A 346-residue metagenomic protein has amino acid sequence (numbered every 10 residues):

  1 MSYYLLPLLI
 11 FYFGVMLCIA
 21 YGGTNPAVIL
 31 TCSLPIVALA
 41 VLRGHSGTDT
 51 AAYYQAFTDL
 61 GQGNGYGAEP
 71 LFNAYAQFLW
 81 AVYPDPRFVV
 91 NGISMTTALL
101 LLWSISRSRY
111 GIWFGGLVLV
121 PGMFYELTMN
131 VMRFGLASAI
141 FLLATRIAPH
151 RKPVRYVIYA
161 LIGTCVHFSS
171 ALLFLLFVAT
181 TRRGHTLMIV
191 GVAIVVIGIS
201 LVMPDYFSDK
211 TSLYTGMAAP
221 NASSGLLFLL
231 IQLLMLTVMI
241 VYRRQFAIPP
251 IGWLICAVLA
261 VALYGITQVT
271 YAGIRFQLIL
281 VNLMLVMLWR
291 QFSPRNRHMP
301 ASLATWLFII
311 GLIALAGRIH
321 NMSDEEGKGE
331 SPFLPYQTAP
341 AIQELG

Functional and structural regions predicted by a protein language model:
S2-F13, T31, P35, G92-T96 (+4 more regions): Membrane-embedded alpha-helical segments of multi-pass membrane proteins, especially the transmembrane helices
T24, L102-G122: Transmembrane-helix signature of polytopic, membrane-embedded enzymes that assemble or transfer cell-envelope glycans
A27, L42-S46, A51-Q55, L60 (+4 more regions): Alpha-helical transmembrane segments and terminal signal-anchor/GPI-anchor hydrophobic tails, characterized by long
P70, V82-T96: Loop-to-helix entry region of an early transmembrane alpha helix in multi-pass inner-membrane enzymes
W113-V131, G135-L142: Membrane-embedded helix bundles of polyisoprenyl
F141-V154: Membrane-interface transmembrane helices that cradle and orient dolichyl/undecaprenyl
V157-I158, S169-T180: Transmembrane-embedded, aromatic-rich helix segments that form part of the hydrophobic channel/pocket engaging
V190-V195, N296-L315: Signature aromatic-anchored transmembrane alpha helix within multi-pass, membrane-resident enzymes that catalyze glycan
